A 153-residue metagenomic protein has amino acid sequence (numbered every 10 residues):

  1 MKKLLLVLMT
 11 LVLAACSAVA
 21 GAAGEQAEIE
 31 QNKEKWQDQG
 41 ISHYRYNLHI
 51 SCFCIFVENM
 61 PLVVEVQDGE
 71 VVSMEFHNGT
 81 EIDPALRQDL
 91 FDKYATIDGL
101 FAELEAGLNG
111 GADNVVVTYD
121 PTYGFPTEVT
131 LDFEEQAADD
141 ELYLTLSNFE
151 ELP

Functional and structural regions predicted by a protein language model:
M1-L4: Positively charged n-region of N-terminal signal peptides that target proteins for export
A14-A15: C-terminal motif of bacterial Sec signal peptides marking the signal peptidase cleavage site
A20-A23: Boundary at the C-terminal end of the N-terminal hydrophobic targeting segment
Q26-K35, H49-S51, E81-P153: Mature, soluble, non-transmembrane domains
Q37, E65-V72, D120-Y123: A short, structured loop/turn motif at beta-sheet edges
D38-I50: A short, Trp-centered hydrophobic/proline-enriched beta-strand micro-motif
L48-G69, S73-E75: Short, surface-exposed binding/anchoring microloops in extracellular/periplasmic proteins
H77-G79: Short Gly/aromatic-enriched secondary-structure transition segments
